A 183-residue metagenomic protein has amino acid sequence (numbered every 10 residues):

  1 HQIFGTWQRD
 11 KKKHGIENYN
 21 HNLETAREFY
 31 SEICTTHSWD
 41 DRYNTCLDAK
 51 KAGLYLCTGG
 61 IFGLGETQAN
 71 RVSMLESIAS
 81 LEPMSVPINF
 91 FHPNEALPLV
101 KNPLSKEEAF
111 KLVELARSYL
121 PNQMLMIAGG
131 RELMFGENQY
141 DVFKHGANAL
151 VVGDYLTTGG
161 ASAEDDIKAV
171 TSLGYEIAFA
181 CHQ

Functional and structural regions predicted by a protein language model:
H1, K51-G60, S118-G129: Short beta-strand/loop segments at the ligand-binding rim of alpha/beta enzyme cores
H1-G53, I61-E82, L97-E108: Conserved non-cysteine loop/helix-boundary elements of the Radical SAM core domain that shape
N20-H21, Y55-G60, S85-F90, M126: Short beta-strand segments at enzyme active-site cores
W39, C46, Y55-L56, V113 (+2 more regions): Hydrophobic alpha-helical segments
E76-Q183: Auxiliary Fe-S-binding modules of radical SAM enzymes
